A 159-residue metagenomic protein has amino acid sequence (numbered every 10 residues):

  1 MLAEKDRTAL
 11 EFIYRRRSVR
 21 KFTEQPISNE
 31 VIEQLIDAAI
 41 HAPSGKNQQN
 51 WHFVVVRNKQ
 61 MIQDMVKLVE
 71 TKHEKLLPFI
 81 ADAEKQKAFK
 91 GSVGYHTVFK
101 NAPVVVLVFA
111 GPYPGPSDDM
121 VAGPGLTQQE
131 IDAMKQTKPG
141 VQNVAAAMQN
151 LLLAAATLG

Functional and structural regions predicted by a protein language model:
M1-L158: Acidic, surface-exposed loops and disordered segments
